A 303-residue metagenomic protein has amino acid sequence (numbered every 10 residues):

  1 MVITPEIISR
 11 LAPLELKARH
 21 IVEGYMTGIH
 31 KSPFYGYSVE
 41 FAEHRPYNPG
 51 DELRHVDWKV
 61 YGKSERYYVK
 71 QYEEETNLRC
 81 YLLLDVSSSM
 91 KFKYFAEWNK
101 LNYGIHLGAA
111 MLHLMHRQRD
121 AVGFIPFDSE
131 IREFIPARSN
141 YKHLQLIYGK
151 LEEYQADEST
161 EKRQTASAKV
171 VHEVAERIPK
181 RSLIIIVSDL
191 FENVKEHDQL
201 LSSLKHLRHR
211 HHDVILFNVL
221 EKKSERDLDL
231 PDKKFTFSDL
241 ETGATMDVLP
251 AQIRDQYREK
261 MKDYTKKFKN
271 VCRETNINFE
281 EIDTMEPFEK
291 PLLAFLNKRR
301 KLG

Functional and structural regions predicted by a protein language model:
M1-T27, P46-D51, V60, V69-H106 (+1 more regions): Exposed, interaction-prone extracellular/peripheral surfaces
F34-S38: A positional/architectural concept
V39-R45: Short, charged low-complexity linear motifs
R54-S64: N-terminal low-complexity, intrinsically disordered segments
